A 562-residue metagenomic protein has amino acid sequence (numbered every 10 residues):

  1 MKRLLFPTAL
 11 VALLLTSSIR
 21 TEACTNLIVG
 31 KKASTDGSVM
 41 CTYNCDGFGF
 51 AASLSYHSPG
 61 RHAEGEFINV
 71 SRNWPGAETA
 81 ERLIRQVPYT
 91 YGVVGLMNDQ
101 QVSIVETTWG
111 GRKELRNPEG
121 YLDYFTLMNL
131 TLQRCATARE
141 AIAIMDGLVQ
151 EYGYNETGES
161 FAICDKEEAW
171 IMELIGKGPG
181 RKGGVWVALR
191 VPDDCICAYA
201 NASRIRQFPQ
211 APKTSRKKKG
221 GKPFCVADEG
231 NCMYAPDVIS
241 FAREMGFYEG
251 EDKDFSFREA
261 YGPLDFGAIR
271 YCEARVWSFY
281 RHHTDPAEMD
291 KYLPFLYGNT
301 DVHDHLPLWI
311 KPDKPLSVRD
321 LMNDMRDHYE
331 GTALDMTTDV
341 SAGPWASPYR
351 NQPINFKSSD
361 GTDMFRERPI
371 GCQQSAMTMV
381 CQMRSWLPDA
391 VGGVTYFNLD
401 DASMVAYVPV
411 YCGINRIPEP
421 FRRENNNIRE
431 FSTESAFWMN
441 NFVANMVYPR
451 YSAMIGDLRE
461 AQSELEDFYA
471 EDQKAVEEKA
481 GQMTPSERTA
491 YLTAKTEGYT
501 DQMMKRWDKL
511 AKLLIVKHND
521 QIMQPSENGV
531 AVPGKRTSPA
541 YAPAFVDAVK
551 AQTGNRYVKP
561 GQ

Functional and structural regions predicted by a protein language model:
M1-L4: Positively charged n-region of N-terminal signal peptides that target proteins for export
P7-S17: Bacterial N-terminal signal peptides
I19-A23: Sec/Tat signal peptide C-region and signal peptidase I cleavage site
C24-Y124, I144-P315: A contiguous strand-loop segment
V276-G361, R368-I370, Q473-V476: Accessory, solvent-exposed terminal regions and/or long lumenal/extracellular loops of proteins
G343-G481: Substrate-recognition/cap regions that form aromatic- and gly/pro-loop-enriched pockets for small-molecule ligands
R459-Q562: Histidine-centered catalytic/metal-binding microenvironments
